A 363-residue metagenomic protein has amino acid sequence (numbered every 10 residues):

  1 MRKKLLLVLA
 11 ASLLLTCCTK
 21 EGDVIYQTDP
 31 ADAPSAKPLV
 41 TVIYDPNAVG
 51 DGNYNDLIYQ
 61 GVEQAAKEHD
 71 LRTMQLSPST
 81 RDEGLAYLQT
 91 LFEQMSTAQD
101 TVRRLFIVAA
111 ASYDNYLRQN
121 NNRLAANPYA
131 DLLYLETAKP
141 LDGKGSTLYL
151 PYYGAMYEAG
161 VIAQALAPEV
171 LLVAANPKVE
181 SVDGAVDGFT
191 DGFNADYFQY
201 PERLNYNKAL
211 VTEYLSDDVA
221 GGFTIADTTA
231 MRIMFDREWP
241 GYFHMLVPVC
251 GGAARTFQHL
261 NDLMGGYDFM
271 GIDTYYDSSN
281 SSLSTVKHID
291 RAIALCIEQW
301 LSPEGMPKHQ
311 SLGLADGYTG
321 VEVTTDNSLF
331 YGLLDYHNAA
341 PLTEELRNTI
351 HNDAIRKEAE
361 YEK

Functional and structural regions predicted by a protein language model:
L14-C17: C-terminal motif of bacterial Sec signal peptides marking the signal peptidase cleavage site
T19-Y26: Bacterial lipoprotein signal-peptidase II cleavage site
V40-G61, A65, L76-L85, A111 (+1 more regions): Extracytoplasmic "Venus flytrap"
V42, A98-A111, L133-L135, P240-G251 (+1 more regions): Periplasmic-binding protein-like
V62, Y157-L204, H309-N338: An alpha-beta-alpha
A125-L150, Y275-S278: Flexible loop/hinge segments that line or gate small-molecule binding clefts
L148-V170, V286-G305: Hydrophobic alpha-helical segments within soluble ligand-binding/sensing domains
Q299-K363: Hinge/cleft segment of the Venus flytrap/periplasmic-binding protein
